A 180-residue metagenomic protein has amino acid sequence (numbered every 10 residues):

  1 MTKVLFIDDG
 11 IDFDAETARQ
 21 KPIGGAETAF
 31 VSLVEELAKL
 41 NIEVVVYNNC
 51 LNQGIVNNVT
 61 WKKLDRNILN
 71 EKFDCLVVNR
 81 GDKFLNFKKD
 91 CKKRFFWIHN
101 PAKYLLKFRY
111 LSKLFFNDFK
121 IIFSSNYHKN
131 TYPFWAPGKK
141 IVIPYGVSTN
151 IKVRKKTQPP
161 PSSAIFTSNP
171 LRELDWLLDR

Functional and structural regions predicted by a protein language model:
M1-N48: N-terminal subdomain of nucleotide-sugar transferases
K3, E43, K93, K120 (+1 more regions): Residues at the starts of beta-strands that form the adenosine-phosphate
F6-D12, G81, H99-N100, Y145: Short loop/turn segments at strand-loop or loop-helix junctions that form parts of catalytic or ligand-binding pockets
D14-R19, K107-F108, R154-K155: Short acidic, glycine/proline-rich loop/turn micro-motifs
A26-A29, Y47, V78-R80, F123-S125 (+1 more regions): Replace "coordinates the UDP/GDP/TDP-sugar" with "coordinates nucleotide-activated sugar donors
V45-D118, Y127: Extended catalytic core of nucleotide-activated donor transferases of GT-like folds
N117-K152: Donor nucleotide-sugar binding/catalytic pocket of nucleotide-sugar-dependent glycosyltransferases
T149-I151, K155-R180: Conserved catalytic-core segment of nucleotide-activated headgroup transferases in glycan assembly
